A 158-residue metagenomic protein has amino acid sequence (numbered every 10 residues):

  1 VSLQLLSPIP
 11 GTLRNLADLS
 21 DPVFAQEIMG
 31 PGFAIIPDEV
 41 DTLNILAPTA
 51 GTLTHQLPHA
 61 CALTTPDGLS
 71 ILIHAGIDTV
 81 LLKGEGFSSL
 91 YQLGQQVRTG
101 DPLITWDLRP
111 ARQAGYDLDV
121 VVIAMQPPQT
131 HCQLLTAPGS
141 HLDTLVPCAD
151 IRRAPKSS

Functional and structural regions predicted by a protein language model:
V1-S158: Contiguous, well-folded functional domains in the mature portion of proteins
